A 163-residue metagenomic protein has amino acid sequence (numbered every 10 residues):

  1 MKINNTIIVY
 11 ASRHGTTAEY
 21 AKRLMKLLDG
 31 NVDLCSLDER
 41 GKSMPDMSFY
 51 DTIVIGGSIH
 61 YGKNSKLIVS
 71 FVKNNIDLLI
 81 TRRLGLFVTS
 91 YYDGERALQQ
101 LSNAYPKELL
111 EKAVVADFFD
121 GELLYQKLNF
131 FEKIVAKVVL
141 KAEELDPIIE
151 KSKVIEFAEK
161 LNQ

Functional and structural regions predicted by a protein language model:
K2-D29: N-terminal beta1-alpha1 ligand-phosphate binding loop
I3, L27-N31, T52, Y61-Q163: FMN-binding flavodoxin-like domain, especially the glycine-rich phosphate-binding loop
V9, C35-L37, F87: The conserved SAM/SAH-binding core of class I Rossmann-like methyltransferase domains, concentrating on the hydrophobic
G15, G41-S43, D93, Y125: Flexible, glycine-rich phosphate/dinucleotide-binding loops and adjacent beta-alpha linkers at cofactor/substrate
G30-S43: A short beta-strand-loop structural module common to alpha/beta enzyme folds
M47-S48: A short, aliphatic-rich alpha-helical micro-motif
I55: Redox-cofactor binding/interface segments in oxidoreductases and associated redox assembly factors
